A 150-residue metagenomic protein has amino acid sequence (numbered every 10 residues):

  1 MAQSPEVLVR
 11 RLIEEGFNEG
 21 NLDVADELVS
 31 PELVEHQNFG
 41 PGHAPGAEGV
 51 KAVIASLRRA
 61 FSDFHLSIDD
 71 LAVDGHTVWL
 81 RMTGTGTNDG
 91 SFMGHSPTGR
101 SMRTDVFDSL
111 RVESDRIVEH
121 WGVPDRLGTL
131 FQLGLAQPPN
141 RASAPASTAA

Functional and structural regions predicted by a protein language model:
M1-A150: C-terminal and inter-domain tail/linker signature
